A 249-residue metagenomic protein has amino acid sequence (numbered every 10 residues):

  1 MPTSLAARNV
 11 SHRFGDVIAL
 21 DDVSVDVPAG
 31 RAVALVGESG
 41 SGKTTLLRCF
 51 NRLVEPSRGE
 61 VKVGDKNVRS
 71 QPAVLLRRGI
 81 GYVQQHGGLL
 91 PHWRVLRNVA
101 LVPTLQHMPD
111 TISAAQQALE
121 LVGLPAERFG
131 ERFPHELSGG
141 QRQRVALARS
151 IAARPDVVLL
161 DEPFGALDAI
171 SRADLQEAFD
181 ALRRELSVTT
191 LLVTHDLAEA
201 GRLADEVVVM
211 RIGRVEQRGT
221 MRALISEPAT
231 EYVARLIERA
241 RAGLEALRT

Functional and structural regions predicted by a protein language model:
N51: Helix-to-loop junction immediately C-terminal to a conserved catalytic motif
N67-G81, L105, L224-P228: ABC ATPase NBD coupling module
Q71-A73, W93, R97-I112, E120-G123: ABC-type ATPase nucleotide-binding domains, specifically the catalytic core motifs of the NBD
F133-L137, Q141: Conserved ABC ATPase signature
A152-D156: A short, proline-enriched helix->beta-strand linker immediately N-terminal to the Walker B motif in ABC-type P-loop
I212-G213: Conserved ABC ATPase "signature" C-loop
R218-G219, E227: ABC ATPase "signature
